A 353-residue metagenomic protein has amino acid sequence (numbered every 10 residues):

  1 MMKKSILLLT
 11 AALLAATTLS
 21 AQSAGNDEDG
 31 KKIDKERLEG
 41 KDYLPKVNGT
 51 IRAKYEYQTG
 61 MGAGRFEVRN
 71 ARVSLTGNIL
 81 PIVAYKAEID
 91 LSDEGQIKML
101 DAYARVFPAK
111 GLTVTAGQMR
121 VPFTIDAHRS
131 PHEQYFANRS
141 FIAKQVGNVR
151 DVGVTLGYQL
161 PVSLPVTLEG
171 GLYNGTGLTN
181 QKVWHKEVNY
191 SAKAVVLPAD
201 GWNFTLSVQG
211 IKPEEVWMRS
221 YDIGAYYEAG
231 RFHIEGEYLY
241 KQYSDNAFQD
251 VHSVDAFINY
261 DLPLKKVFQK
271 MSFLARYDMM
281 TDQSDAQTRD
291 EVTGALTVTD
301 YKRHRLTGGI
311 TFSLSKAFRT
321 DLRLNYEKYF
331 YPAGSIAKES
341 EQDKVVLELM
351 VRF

Functional and structural regions predicted by a protein language model:
M2-L9, L19-R52, F353: N-terminal periplasmic/intermembrane-space "pro-region" immediately following the signal or transit peptide
A12-L13: Repetitive helical segments and hydrophobic/amphipathic motifs
A24-G25, T59-M61, L80, R105-F107 (+2 more regions): Outer-membrane beta-barrel pore domains
K35-G177, K186-V188, A194-W202, F257-N259 (+2 more regions): Outer membrane beta-barrel
E169, T179-V183, T205-S207, W217: A short secondary-structure junction signal
Q181-E187, V251: Interfacial loop-to-helix transition and helix-capping segments at the boundaries of transmembrane helices
